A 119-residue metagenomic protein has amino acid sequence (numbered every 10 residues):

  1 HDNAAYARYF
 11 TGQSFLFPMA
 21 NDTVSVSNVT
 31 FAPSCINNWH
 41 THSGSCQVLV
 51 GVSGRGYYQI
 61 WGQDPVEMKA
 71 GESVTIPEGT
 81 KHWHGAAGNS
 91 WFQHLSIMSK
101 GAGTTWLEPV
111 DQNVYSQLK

Functional and structural regions predicted by a protein language model:
H1-S25, N38, T104-K119: A short, N-terminal "cap"/entry segment at the start of jelly-roll beta-barrel domains of the cupin/DSBH fold
L16-P18, V26-T30, V48, P65 (+1 more regions): Conserved hydrophobic/aromatic beta-strand scaffold that supports enzyme active sites
D22, G44, Q63, N89-S90: Short strand-connecting beta-turns/loops that link adjacent beta-strands
S25-H42: Conserved short histidine dyad/triad with adjacent acidic residue
N28, T41, V52, I60-G62 (+2 more regions): Residue-level recognition of conserved beta-strand positions in structured domain cores
I36, S43-A70, T80: A short beta-strand-loop-beta hairpin characteristic of the jelly-roll/cupin
Y57, P65, A70, E78-T104: Ligand-binding loop in jelly-roll beta-barrel domains
